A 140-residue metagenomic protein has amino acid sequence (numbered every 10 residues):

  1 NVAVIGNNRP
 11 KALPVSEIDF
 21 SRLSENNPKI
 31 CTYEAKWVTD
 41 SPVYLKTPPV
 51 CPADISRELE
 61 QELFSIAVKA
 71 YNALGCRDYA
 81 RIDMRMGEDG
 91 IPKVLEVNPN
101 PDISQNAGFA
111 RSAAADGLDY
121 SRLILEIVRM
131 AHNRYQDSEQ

Functional and structural regions predicted by a protein language model:
N1-E62, M86-K93: Phosphate-binding site of ATP-dependent enzymes
D54-Q140: ATP-dependent carboxylate activation and anion-phosphoryl transfer catalytic cores that bind Mg-ATP to form
